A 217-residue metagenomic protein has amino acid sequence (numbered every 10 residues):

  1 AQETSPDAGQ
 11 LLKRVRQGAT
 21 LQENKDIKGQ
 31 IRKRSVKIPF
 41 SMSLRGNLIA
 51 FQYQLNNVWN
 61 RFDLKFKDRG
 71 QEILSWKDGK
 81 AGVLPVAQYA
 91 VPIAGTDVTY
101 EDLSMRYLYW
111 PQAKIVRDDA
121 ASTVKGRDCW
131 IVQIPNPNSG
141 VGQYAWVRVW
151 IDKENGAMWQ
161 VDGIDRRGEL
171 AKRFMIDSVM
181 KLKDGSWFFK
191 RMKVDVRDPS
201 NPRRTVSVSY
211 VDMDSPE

Functional and structural regions predicted by a protein language model:
E3-D78: N-terminal mature ectodomain segment of secretory-pathway/periplasmic proteins
E3-R14, T20-L21, F66-A145, R166-G168: Flexible, processing/modification-adjacent segments and terminal tails in exported/periplasmic/extracellular proteins
K28-Q30, I38, I49-Y53, W59-F62 (+5 more regions): Intrinsically disordered, low-complexity segments enriched in polar/charged residues with Gly/Pro, especially when
G29, S35, N47, N57 (+5 more regions): Intrinsic-disorder/low-complexity loop/linker signature
S35-F40, N56-L64, D78-P85, S139-Y144 (+2 more regions): Short, surface-exposed beta-strand/loop "edge" segments at domain boundaries and coil↔beta transitions
P39-R45, D63-F66, A113-S122, D177-M180: Short, exposed beta-strand/loop patches in secreted or surface proteins that constitute
G46-Q52, R69-L74, V91-E101, K181-W187 (+1 more regions): Short, surface-exposed linear segments at secondary-structure transitions and domain or protein termini
K125-E217: Gly/Pro-enriched, hydrophobic low-complexity segments that function as extracytoplasmic propeptides/linkers
